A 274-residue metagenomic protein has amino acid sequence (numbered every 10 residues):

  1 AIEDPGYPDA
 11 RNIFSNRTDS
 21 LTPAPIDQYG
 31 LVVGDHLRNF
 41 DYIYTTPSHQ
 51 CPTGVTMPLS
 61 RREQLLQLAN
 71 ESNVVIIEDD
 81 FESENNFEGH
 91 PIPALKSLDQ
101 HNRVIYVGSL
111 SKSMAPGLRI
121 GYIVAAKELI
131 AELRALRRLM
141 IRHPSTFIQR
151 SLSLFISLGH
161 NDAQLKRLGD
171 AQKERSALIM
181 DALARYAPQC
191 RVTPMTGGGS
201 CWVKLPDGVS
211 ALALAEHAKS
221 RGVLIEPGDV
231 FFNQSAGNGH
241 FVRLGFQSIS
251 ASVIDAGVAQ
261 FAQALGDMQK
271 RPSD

Functional and structural regions predicted by a protein language model:
A1-S72, E84-N85, H90-L98, Q172 (+2 more regions): Conserved core of the PLP fold type I
G6, S153, D170-M180, R191-K204 (+1 more regions): Conserved glycine-rich beta-strand-loop-beta hairpin in the small C-terminal domain of fold type I
S20, V75, L224: Residue-level detector of anion-binding/catalytic polar loops
D80-E82: Conserved Walker B
S97-E132, P144: Active-site PLP attachment segment
V124, W202-K204, G245-Q247: Short hydrophobic/aromatic beta-strand micro-patches that form the beta-sheet surface supporting nucleotide- or nucleic
R134-M140, L158-M180: Structural signature of PLP-dependent enzymes
S220, S235-D274: PLP-dependent enzyme catalytic core of the Aspartate aminotransferase-like
